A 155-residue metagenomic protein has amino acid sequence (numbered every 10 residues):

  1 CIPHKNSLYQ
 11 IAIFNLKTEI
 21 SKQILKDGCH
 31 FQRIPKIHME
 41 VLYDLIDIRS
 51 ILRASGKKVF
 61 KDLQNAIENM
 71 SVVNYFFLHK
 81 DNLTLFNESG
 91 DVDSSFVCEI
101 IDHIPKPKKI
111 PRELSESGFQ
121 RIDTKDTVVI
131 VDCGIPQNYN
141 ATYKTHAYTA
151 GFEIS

Functional and structural regions predicted by a protein language model:
C1-K36, E40: Active-site lining segments of carbohydrate-active enzymes
L25, C29-S155: Carbohydrate-active enzyme catalytic cores, enriched for enzymes that act on polyanionic acidic polysaccharides
